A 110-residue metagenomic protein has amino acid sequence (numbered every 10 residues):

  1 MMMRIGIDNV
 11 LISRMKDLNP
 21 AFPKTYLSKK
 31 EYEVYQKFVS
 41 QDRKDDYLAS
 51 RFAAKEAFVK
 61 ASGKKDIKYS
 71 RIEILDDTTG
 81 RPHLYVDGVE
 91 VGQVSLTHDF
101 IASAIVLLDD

Functional and structural regions predicted by a protein language model:
M2-D110: Core catalytic alpha/beta fold that binds nucleotide/phospho-ligands
